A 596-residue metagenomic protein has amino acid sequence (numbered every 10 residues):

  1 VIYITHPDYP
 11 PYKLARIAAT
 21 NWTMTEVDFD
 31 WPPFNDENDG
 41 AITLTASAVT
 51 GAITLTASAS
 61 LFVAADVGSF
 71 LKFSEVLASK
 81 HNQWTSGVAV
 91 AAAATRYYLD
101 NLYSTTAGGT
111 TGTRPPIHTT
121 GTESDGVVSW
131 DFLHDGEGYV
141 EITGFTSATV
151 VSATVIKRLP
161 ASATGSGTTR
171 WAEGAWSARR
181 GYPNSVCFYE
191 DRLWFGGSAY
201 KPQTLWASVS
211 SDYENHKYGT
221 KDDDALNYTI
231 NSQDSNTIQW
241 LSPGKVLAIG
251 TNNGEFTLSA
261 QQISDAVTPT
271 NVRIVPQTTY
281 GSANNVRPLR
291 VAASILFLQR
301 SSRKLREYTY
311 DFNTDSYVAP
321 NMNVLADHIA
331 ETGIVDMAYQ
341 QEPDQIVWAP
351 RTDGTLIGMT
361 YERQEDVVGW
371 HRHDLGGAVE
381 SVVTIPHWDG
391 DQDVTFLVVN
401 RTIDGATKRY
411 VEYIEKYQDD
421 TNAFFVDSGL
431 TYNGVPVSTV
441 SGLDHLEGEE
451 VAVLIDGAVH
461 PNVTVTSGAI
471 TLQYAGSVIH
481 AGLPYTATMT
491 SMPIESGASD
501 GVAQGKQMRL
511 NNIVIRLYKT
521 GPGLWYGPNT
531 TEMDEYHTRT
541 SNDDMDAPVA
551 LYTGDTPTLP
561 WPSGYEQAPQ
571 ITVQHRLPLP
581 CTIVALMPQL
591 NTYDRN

Functional and structural regions predicted by a protein language model:
V1-Y12, L193, A248-G250: Elongated alpha-helical scaffolds
I4, F195, I249, F297 (+2 more regions): Residue position within the beta-strands of beta-propeller blades
L14-N21, Q261-S282, Y485-A503: A short, polar beta-strand/turn micro-motif
R16, N21-G112, E123, S129-G165 (+3 more regions): Autoprocessing Asn-cyclization modules and mimics
L55-S58, W84-A92, W176-G181, Q277-G281 (+3 more regions): Surface-exposed ligand/attachment interfaces on beta-rich extracellular proteins
L71, R96, L247, I479-A481: Generic structural signal for buried aliphatic residues
S166-D344, M359-V382: Beta-propeller and closely related beta-pinwheel folds
Q233-N236, Y280, S301-N596: Beta-sheet repeat architectures centered on beta-propellers
